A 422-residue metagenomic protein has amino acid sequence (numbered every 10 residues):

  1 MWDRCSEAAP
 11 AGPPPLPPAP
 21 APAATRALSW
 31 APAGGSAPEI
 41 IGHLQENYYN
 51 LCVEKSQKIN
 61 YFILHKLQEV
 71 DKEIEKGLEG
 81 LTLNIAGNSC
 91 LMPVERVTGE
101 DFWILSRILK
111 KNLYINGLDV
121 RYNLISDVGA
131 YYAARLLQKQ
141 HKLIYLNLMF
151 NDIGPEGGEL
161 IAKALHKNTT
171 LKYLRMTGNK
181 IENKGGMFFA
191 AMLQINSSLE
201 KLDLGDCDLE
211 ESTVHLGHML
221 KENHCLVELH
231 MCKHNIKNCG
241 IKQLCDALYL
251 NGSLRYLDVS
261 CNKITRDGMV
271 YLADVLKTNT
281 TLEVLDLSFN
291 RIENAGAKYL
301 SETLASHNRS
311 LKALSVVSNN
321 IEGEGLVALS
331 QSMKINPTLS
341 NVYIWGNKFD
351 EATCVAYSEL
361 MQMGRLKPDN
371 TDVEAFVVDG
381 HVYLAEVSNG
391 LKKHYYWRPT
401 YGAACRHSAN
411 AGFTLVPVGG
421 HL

Functional and structural regions predicted by a protein language model:
M1-L422: Leucine-rich tandem repeat or coiled-coil scaffolds
